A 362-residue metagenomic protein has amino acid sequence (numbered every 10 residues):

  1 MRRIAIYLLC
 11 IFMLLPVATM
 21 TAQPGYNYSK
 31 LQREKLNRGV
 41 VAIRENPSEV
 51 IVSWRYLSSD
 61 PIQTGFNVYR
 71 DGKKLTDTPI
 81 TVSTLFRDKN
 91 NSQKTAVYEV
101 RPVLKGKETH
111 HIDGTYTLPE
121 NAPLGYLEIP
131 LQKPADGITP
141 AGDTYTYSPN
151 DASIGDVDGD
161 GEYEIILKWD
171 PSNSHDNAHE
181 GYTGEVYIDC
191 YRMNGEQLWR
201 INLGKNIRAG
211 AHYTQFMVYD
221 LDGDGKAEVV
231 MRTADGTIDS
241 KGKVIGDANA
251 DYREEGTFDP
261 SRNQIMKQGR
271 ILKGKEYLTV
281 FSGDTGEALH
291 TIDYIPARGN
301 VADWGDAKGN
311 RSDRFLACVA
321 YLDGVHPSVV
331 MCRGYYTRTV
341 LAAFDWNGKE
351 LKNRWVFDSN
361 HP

Functional and structural regions predicted by a protein language model:
M1-I4: Positively charged n-region of N-terminal signal peptides that target proteins for export
Y7-P16: Bacterial N-terminal signal peptides
M20-P24: Boundary at the C-terminal end of the N-terminal hydrophobic targeting segment
S29, R33-K35, P47-E49, Y56 (+1 more regions): Beta-propeller-forming repeat regions
A42-N46: Short, solvent-exposed loop/linker segments at the N-terminal edge of repeated beta-sheet extracellular domains
L57-D71: Solvent-exposed loop/turn segments flanking beta-strands in beta-repeat/beta-sandwich domains
Y69-L75, K105-K107: Change "in extracellular beta-sheet-rich domains … of secreted and cell-surface proteins" to "in beta-sheet-rich domains
